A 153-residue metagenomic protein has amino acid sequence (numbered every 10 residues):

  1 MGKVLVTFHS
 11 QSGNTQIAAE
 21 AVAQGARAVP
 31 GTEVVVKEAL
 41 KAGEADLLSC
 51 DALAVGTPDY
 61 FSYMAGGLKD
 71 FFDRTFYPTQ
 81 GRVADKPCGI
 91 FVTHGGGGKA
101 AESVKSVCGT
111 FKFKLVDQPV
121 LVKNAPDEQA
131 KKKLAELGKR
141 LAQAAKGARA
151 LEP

Functional and structural regions predicted by a protein language model:
G2-A26: N-terminal beta1-alpha1 ligand-phosphate binding loop
T7-H9, K37, F91: Short hydrophobic segments within beta-strands
Q11-T15, F61, G97-G98, D127: Alpha-helix N-cap/loop-to-helix initiation residues
A18-A26, V104, L137, L141: Hydrophobic residues within alpha-helices that form the first helical element adjacent to the glycine-rich loop
A19-T32, G109-K114: Short helix-loop-beta junction
A39-D117: Helix-loop-strand module that forms the ligand-binding subsite of alpha/beta enzymes
G43, V116-P153: Glycine-rich phosphate/pyrophosphate-binding loop and the adjoining helix
